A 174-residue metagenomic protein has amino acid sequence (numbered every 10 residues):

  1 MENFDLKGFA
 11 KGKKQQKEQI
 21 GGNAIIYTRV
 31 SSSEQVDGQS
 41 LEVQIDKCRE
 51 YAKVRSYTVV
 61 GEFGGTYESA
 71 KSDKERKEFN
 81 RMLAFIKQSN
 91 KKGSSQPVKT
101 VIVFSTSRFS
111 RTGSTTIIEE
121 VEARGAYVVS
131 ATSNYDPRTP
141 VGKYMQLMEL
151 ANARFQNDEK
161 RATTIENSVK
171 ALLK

Functional and structural regions predicted by a protein language model:
M1-A171: Short, structured surface patches at the beginning of a domain
